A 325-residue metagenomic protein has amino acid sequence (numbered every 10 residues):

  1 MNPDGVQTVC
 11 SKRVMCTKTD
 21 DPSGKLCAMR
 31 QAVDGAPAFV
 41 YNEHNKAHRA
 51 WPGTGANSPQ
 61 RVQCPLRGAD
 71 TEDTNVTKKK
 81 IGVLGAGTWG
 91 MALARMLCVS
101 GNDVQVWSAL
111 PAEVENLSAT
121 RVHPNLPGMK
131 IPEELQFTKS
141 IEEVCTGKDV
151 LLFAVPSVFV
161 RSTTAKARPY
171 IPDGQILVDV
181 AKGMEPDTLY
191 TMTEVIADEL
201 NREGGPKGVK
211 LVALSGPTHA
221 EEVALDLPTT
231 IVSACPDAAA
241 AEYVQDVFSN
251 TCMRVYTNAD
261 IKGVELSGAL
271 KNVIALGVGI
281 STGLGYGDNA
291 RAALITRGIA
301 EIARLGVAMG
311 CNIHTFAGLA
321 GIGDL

Functional and structural regions predicted by a protein language model:
N2, D21, H44-H48, N57 (+1 more regions): Intrinsic-disorder-associated, low-complexity terminal segments enriched in Asp/Asn/His/Tyr and depleted of Lys/Arg
Q7, Q31, H44, H48 (+1 more regions): Low-complexity, intrinsically disordered or signal/transmembrane-proximal segments
T17, K25-M29, D34, Y41 (+1 more regions): Short, positively charged and aromatic/hydrophobic N-terminal segments
E72-K130, Q136-K139, K166: NAD(P)+-binding Rossmann beta1-loop-alpha1 motif at the extreme N-terminus of oxidoreductases
I131, I141-T146, V150-D226, V244: Rossmann-like NAD(P)(H) cofactor-binding subdomain of soluble oxidoreductases
F159, Y170, V195, R202-K210 (+2 more regions): Internal alpha-helical scaffold of NAD(P)-dependent oxidoreductase catalytic cores
